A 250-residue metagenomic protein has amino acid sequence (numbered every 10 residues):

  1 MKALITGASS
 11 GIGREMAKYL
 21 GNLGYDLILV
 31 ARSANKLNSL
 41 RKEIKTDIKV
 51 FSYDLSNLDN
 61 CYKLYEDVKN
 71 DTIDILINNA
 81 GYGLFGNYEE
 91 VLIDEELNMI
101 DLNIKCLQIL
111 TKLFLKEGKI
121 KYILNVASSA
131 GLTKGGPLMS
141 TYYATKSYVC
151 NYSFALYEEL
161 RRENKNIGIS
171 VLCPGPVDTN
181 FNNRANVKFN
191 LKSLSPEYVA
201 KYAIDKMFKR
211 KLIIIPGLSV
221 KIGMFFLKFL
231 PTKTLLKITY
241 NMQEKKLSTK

Functional and structural regions predicted by a protein language model:
S9-S10: Conserved glycine-rich cofactor-binding loop
L23-S39: Conserved glycine-rich Rossmann-like NAD(P)H-binding loop of the short-chain dehydrogenase/reductase
N79-L84: Conserved NAD(P)H cofactor-binding loop of Rossmann-fold oxidoreductase domains
N87-Y88, E95-I100: Substrate-binding pocket helix/loop in short-chain dehydrogenase/reductase
T111, T145: Active-site helix of classical SDR
S128: Residue(s) in the substrate-gating loop at a strand-loop-helix junction that position the organic substrate next
V171, K188-M224: C-terminal helical subdomain
